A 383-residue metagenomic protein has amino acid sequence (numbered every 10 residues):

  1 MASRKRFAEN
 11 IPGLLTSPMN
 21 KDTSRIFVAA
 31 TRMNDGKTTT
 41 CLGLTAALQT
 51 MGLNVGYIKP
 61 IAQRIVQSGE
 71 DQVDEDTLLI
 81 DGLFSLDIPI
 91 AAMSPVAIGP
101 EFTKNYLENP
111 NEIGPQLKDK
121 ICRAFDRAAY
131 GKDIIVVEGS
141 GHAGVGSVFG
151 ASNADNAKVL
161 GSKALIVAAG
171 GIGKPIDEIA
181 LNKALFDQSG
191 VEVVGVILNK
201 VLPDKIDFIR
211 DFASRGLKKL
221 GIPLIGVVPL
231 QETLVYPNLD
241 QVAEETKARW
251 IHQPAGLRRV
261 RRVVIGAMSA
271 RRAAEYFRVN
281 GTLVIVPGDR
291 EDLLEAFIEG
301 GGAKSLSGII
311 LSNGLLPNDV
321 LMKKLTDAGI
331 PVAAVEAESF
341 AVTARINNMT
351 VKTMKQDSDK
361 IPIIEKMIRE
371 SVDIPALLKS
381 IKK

Functional and structural regions predicted by a protein language model:
A2, R6-D35, A47-Q49: Extreme N-terminal, non-catalytic leader segments that precede Walker-type/kinase nucleotide-binding cores
T16-F27, G43-A46, A333-N347, T353 (+3 more regions): Short, basic phosphate-binding NTP loop
R25-I26, N54-G56, L78, D133-I135 (+7 more regions): Structural motif
A30-D35, T39-P115: N-terminal phosphate/diphosphate-binding loop that engages ATP/GTP or pyrophosphate donors across diverse enzyme folds
K104-V148, A154-A157: Phosphate-binding/switch loop-helix module in NTP-utilizing enzymes
A128-G131, A273-T282, G300-S305: Flexible, charged surface loops at secondary-structure boundaries
G139, Q231-D289, T350-K383: Non-catalytic interface/targeting segments
G139-I222, D289-Q356: Conserved catalytic-core segment of NTP-binding enzymes
